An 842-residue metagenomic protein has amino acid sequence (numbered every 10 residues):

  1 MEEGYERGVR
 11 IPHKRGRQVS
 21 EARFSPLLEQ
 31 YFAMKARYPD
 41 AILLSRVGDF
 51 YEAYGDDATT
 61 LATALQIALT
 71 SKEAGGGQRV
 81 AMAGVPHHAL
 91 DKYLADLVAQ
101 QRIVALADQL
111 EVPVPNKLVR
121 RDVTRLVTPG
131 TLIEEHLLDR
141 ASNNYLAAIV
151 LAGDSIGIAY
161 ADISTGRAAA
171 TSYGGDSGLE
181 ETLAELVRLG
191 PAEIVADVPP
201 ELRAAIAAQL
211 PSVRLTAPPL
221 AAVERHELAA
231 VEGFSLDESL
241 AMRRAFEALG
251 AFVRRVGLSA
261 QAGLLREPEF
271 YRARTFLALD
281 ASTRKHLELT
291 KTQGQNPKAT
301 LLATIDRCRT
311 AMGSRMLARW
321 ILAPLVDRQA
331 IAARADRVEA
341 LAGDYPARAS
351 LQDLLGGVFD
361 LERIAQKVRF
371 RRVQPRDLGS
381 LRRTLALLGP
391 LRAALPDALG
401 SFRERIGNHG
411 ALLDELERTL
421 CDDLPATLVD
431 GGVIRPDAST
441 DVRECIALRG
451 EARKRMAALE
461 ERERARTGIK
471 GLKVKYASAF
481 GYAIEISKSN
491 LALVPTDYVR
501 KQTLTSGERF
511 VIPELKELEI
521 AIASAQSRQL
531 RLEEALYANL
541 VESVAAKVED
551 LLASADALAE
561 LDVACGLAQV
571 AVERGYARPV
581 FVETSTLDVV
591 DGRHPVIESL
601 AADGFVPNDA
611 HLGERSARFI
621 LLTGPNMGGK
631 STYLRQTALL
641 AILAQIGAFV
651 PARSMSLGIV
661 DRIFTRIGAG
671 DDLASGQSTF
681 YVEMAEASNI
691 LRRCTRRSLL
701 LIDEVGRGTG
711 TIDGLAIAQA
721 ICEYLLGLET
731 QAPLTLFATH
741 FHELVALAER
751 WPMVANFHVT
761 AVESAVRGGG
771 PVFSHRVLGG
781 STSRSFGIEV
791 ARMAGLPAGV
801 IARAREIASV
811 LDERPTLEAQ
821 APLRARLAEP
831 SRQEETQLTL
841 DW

Functional and structural regions predicted by a protein language model:
G8, P12-A340, A349, D353-R369 (+2 more regions): Charged catalytic and DNA/RNA-contacting regions of genome-maintenance and nucleic-acid-processing enzymes
S20, E29, A33, D40 (+5 more regions): Conserved phosphate-binding elements of NTP-dependent enzyme cores
G55, S239, R309, S314 (+3 more regions): ATPase nucleotide-binding head domains, primarily ABC-like/P-loop NTPase cores
T290-K291, E339-Y345, L726, V745-A748: Amphipathic alpha-helical "coupling" segments that flank catalytic cores
F370, T384-L387, S401, I434-D437 (+2 more regions): Charged, surface-exposed helical/loop "interaction arms" that form contiguous linear patches used for dimerization
P425, L504, E508-E542: Extended, charged coiled-coil "arm/hinge" scaffolds of SMC/Rad50-like chromosome-maintenance ATPases and other large
